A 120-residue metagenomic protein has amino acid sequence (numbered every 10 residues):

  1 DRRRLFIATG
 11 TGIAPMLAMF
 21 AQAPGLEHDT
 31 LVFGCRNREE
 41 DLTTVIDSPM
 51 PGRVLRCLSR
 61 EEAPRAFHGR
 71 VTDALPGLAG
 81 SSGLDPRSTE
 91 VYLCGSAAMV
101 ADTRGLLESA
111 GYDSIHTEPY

Functional and structural regions predicted by a protein language model:
D1-Y120: FNR/FR-type flavoprotein reductase catalytic core
